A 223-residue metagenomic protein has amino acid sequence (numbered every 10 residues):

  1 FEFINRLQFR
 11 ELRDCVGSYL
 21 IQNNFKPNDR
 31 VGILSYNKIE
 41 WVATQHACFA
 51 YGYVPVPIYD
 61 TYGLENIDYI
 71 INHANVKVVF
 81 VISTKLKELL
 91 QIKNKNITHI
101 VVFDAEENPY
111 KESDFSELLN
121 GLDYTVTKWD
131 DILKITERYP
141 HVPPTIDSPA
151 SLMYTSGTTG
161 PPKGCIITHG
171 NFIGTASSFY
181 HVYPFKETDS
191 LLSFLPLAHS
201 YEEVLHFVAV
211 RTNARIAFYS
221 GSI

Functional and structural regions predicted by a protein language model:
F1-H46, G63-D68, K128-D130, I167-G170: Conserved AMP-binding/adenylate-forming core of the ANL superfamily
F3-R6, A150-A176: Conserved AMP-binding A3 loop
V16, S35-K38, Y59, P149 (+2 more regions): Conserved AMP-binding
Q22, A50-D130: Structural core segment of the AMP-binding/adenylate-forming
R30, Y36-V56, D60-L64, N72-V78 (+2 more regions): A short helix-loop-beta submotif of the ANL/AMP-binding
V31, C48, V79, P149 (+3 more regions): Conserved S/T- and glycine-rich ATP-binding loop of Class I adenylate-forming
V126-Y154, P161, P184-S190: Conserved pre-ATP/AMP-binding loop-to-beta segment of ANL
I173-L192, L197-I223: Conserved AMP-binding/adenylation subdomain of ANL enzymes
